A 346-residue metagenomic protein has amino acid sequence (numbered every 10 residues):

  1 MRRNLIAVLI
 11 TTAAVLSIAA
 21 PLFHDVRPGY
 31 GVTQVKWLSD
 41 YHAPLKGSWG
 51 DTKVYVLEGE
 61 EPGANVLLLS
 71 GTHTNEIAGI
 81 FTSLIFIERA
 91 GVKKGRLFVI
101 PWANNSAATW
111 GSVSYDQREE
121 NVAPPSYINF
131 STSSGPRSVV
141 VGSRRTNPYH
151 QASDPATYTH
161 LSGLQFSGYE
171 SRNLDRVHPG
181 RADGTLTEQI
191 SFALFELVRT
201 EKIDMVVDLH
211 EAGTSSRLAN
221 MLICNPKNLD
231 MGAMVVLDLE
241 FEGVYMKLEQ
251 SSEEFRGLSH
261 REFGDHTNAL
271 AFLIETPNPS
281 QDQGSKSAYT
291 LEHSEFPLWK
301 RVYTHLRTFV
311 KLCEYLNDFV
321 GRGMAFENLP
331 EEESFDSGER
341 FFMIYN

Functional and structural regions predicted by a protein language model:
M1-L9, A13-V56, L67, F81 (+5 more regions): C-terminal accessory segments enriched in acidic
V56-E58, S70, P101, R176 (+1 more regions): Pocket-edge structural micro-motifs
G59-T109: Alpha-helical metal-binding/catalytic segments enriched in His/Glu/Asp
S70, P124, F130-S133, V320-M324: Catalytic-site microenvironment of enzymes that process N-acetyl-hexosamine-containing cell-wall polysaccharides
I77-A78, K93-M234: Active-site/substrate-binding loop(s) of hydrolase catalytic cores
